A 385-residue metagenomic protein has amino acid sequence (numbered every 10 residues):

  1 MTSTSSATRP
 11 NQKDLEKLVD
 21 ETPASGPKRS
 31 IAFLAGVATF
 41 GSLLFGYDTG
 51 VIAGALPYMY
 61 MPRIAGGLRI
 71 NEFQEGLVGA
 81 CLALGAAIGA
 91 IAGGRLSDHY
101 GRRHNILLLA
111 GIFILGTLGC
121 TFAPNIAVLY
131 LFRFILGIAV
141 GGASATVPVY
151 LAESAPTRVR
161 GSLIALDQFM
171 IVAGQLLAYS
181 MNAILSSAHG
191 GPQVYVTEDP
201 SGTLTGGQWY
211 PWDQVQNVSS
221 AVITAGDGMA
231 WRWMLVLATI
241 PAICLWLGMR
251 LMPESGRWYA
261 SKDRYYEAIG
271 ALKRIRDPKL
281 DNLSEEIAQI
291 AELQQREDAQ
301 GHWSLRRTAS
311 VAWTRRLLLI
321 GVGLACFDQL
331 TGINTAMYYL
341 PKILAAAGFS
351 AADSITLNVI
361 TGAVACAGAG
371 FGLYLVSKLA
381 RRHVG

Functional and structural regions predicted by a protein language model:
T2-D277, N282-E285, A291-G385: Transmembrane-helix signature of 12-pass secondary carriers
